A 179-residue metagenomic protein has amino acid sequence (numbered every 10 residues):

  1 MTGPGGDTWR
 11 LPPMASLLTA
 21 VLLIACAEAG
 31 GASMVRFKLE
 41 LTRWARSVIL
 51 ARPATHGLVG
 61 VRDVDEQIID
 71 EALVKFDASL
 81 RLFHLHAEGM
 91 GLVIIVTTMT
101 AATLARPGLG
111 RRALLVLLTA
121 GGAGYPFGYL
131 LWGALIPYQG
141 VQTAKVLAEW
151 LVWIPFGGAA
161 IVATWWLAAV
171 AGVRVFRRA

Functional and structural regions predicted by a protein language model:
T2-Q67, E71, A78, T98-A134 (+1 more regions): Polytopic transmembrane helical bundles with strong interfacial aromatic enrichment
Q67-L92: Individual transmembrane alpha-helix segments
H84, R112-L114, V141-P155: Non-cytosolic membrane-interface motifs at loop->transmembrane helix junctions
W132-Q142: Juxtamembrane "helix-exit" motif on the non-cytosolic side of transmembrane helices
